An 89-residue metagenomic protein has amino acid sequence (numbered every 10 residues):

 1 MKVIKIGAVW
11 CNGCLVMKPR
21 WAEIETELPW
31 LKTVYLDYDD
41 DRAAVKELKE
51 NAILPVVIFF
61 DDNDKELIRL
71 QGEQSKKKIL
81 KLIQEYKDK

Functional and structural regions predicted by a protein language model:
M1-E25: Local sequence-structure signature of Cys/Sec-based thiol-disulfide redox active-site neighborhoods
I6, P29-A43: Thiol-based oxidoreductase modules, predominantly thioredoxin-like and allied folds used for disulfide exchange
N12, D40-A43, Q74-K77: Short alpha-helical
P19, E47-K49, K76-K81: Chalcogenol-based redox active-site neighborhoods
L48-F59: Structural micro-motif
F59-K89: Non-catalytic, surface beta->alpha helical segment in thiol-disulfide oxidoreductase systems
